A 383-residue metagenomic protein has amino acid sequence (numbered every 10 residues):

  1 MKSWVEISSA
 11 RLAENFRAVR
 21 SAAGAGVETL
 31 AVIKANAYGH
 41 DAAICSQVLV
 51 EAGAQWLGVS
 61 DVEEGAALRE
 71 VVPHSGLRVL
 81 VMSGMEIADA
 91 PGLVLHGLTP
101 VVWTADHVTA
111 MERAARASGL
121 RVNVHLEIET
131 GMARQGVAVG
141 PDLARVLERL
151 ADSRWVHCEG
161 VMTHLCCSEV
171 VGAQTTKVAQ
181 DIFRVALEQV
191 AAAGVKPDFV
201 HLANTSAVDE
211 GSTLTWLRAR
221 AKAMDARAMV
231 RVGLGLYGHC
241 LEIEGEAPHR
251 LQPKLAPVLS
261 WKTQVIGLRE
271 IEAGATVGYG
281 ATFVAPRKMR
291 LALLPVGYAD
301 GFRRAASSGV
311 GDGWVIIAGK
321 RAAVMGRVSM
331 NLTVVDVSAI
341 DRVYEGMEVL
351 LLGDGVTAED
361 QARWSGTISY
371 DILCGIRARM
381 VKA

Functional and structural regions predicted by a protein language model:
M1-A13, S21, E64, M85 (+3 more regions): Active-site anion/phosphate-binding pocket segments in diverse small-molecule metabolic enzymes
S3-E14, A25-H201: Active-site-proximal beta-alpha core segment in soluble small-molecule metabolic enzymes
